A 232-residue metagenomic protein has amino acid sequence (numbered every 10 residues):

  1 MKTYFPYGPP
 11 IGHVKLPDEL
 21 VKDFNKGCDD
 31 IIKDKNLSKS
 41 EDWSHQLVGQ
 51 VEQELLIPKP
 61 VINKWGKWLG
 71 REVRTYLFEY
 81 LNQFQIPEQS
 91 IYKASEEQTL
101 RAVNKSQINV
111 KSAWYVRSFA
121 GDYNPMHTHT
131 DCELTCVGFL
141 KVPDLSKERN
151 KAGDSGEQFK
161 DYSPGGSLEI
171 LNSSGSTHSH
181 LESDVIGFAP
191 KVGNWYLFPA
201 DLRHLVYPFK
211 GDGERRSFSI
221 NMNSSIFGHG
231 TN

Functional and structural regions predicted by a protein language model:
M1-A94, Q98-A102, W114, G121-N124 (+1 more regions): Non-heme Fe(II)/2-oxoglutarate
K111-W195, E214, G228: Catalytic core of non-heme Fe(II) oxygenases with the double-stranded beta-helix
D122-Y123, D201-L205: Histidine-centered metal-chelating micro-motifs
L140, L202, M222-S224: Short beta-strand segments enriched in hydrophobic/aromatic residues within well-folded beta-rich domains
R203, Y207-S217: Ligand-binding loop in jelly-roll beta-barrel domains
N223-N232: Double-stranded beta-helix
